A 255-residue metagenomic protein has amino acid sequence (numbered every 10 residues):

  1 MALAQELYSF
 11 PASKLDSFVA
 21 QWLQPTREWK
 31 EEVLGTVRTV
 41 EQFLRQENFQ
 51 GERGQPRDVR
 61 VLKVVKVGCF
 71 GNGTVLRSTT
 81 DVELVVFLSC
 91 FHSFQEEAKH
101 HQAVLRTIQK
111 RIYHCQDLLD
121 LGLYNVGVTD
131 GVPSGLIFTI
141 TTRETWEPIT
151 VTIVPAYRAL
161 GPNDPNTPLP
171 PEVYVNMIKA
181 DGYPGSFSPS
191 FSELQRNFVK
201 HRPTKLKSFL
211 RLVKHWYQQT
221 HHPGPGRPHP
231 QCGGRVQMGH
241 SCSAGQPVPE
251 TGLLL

Functional and structural regions predicted by a protein language model:
M1-D16, P230-P249, L253: Extreme N-terminal flexible tails
M1-T80, V86-R106, H114, L118-G135 (+1 more regions): N-terminal regions immediately upstream of nucleotidyltransferase
E32, E96-L105, Q109-R227, G234-R235 (+2 more regions): Catalytic cores of NTP-dependent nucleotidyl/adenyl transfer enzymes across multiple folds
T80-E83, T167-L169: Generic preference for flexible, low-structure residues
